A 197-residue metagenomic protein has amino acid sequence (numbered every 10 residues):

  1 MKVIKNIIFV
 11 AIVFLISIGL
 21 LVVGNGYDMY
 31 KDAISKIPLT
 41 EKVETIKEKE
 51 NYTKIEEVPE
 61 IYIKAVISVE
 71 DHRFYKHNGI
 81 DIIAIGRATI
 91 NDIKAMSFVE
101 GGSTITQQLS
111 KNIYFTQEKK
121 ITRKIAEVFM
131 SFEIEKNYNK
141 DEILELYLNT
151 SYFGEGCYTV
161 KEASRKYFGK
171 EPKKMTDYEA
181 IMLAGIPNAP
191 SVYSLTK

Functional and structural regions predicted by a protein language model:
M1-K197: Juxtamembrane regions of bacterial inner-membrane/periplasmic proteins, predominantly the peptidoglycan biogenesis
